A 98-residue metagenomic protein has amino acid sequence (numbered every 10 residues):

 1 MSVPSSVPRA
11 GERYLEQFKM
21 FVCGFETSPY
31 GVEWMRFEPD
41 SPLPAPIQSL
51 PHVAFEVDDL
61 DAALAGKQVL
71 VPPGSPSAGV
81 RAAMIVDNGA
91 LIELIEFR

Functional and structural regions predicted by a protein language model:
S2-T27, V32-A45, Q68-R98: Vicinal oxygen chelate
A45-G74: Mid-chain, well-packed structural core segment of small domains
